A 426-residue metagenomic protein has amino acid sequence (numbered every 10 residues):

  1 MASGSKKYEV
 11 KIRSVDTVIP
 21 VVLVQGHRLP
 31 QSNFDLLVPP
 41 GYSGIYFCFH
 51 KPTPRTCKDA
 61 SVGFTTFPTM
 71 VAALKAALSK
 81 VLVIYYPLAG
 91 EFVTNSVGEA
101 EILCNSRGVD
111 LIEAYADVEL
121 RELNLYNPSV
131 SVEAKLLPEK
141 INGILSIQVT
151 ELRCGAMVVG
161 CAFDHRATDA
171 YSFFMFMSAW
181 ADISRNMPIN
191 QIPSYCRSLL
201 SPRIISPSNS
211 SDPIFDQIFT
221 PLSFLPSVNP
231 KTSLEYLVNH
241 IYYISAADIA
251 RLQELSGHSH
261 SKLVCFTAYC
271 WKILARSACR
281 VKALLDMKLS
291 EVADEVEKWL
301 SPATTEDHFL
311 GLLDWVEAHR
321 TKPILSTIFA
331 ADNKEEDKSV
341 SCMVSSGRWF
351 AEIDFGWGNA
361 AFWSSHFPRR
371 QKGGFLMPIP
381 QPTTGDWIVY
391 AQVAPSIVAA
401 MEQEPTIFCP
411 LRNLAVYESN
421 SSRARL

Functional and structural regions predicted by a protein language model:
M1-K11, M401-E402, R423: PEST-like, low-complexity acidic/proline-rich intrinsically disordered segments, predominantly at protein N-termini
A2-S5, I19-G26, P39-P40, G44-G347: Soluble acyl-CoA-dependent acyltransferase catalytic core bearing the H(X)4D motif
V10, S14, P20-V22: N-terminal low-complexity acidic/Ser/Pro-rich tracts
L29-P30, F34: Detector for long, low-complexity, acidic/polar, Ser/Pro/Gly/Thr-rich intrinsically disordered N-terminal regulatory
L36, I144-T150, K372-P380: Short, surface-exposed beta-strand/loop micro-motifs that present aromatic residues
A100, S421-S422: Short, low-complexity polar/charged micro-motifs in intrinsically disordered terminal tails
D182, I192-S194, L411-L414, S422-A424: Short, intrinsically disordered/low-complexity patches at protein termini and at juxtamembrane boundaries
A330-Y417, A424: Low-complexity, glycine/alanine/valine/leucine- and proline-rich hydrophobic stretches
